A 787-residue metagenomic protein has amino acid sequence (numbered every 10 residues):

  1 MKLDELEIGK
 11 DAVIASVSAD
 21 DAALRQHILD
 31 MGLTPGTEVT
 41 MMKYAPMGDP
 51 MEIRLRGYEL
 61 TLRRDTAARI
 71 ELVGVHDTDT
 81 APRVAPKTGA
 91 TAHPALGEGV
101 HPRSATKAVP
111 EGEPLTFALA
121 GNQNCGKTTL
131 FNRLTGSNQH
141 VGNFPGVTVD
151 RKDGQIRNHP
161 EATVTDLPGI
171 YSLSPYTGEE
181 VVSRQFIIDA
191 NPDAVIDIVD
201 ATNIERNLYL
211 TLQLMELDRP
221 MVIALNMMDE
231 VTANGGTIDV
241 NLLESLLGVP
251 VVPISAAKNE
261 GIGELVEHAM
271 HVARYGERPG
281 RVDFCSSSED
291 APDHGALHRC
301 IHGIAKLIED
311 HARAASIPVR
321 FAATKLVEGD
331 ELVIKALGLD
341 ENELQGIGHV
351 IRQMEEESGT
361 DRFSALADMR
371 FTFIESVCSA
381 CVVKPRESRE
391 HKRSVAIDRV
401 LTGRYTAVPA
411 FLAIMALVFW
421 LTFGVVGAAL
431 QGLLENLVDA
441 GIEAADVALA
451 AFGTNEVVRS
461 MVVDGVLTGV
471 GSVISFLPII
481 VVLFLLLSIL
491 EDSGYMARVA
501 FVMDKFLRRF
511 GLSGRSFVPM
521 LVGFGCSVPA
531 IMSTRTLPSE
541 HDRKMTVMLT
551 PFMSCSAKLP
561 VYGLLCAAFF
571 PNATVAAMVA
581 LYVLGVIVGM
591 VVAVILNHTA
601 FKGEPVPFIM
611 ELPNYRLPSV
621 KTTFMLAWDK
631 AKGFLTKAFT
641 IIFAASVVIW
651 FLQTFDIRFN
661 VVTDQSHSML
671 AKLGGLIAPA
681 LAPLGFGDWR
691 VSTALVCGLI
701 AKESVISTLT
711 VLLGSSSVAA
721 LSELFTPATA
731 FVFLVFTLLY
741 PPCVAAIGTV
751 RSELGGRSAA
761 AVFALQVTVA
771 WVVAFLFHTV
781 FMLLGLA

Functional and structural regions predicted by a protein language model:
A92-S172: Conserved G1/Walker A P-loop phosphate-binding module
H159, R184-V251, V561: Conserved C-terminal guanine-recognition region of P-loop GTPase G domains, centered on the G4
V222, T232-P385: Alpha-helical transmembrane helix bundles of large polytopic membrane transport and channel proteins
E357, D361-D368, K384, V425-V466 (+4 more regions): Extended, low-charge hydrophobic alpha-helical regions
L401-F501: Core alpha-helical transmembrane segments of integral membrane proteins
A410-L421, L483-S488, C566-A568, L581-I595 (+3 more regions): Hydrophobic core segments of alpha-helical transmembrane domains in multi-pass membrane transport and ion-translocation
A440-A444, A497-S527, K602-L626, L670: Juxtamembrane inter-helical linkers in multi-pass membrane proteins
F552, S556-V579, A745-G755, A774-A787: Transmembrane helix-loop junctions at the membrane interface of multipass transporters and ion channels
